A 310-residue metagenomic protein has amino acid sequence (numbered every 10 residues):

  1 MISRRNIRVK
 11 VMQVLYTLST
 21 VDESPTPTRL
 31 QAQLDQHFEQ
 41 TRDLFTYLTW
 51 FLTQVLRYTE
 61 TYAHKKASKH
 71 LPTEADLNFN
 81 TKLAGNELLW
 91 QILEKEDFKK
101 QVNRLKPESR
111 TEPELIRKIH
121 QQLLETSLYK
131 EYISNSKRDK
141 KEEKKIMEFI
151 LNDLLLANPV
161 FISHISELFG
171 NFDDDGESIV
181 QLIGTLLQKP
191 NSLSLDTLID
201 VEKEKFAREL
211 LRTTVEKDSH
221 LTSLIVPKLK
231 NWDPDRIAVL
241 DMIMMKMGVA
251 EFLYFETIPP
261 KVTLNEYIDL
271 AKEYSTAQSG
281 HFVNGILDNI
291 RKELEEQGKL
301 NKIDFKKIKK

Functional and structural regions predicted by a protein language model:
M1-K310: Class I Rossmann-like S-adenosyl-L-methionine
